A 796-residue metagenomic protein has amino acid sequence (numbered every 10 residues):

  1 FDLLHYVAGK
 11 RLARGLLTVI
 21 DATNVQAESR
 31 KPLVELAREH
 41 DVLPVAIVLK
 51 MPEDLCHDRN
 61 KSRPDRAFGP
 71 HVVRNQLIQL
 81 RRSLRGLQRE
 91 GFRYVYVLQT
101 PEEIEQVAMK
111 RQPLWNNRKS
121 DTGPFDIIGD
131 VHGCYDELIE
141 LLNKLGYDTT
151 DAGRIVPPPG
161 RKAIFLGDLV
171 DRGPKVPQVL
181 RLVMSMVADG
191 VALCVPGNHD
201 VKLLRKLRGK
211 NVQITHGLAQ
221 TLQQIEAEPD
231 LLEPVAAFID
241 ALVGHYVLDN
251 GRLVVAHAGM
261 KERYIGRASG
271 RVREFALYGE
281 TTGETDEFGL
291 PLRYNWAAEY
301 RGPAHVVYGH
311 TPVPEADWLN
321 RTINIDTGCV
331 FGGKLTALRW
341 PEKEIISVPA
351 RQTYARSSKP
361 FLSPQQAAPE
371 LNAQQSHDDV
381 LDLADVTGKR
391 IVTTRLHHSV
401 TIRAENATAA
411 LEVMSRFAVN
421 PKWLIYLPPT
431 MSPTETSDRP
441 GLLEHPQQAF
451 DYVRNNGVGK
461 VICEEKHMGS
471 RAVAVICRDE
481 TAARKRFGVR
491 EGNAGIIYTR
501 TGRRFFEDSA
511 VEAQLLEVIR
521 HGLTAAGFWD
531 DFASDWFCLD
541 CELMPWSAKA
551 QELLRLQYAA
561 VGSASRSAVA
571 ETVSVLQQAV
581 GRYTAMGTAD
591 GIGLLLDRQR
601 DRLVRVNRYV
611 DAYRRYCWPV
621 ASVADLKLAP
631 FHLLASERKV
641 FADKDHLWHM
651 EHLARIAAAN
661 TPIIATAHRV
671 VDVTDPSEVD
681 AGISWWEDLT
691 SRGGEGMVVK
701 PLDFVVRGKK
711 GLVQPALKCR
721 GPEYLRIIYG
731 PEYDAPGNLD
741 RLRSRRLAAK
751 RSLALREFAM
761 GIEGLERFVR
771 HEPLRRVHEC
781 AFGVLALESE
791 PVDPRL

Functional and structural regions predicted by a protein language model:
F1-V45, R172: Conserved nucleotide-sensing/catalytic segment adjacent to the nucleotide-binding pocket in NTP-handling enzymes
M51-R111: Conserved GTP-binding G-domain of TRAFAC-class P-loop NTPases and closely related GTPase folds
V72, P158-G160, R172-L248, R252-V255 (+3 more regions): Active-site neighborhood of divalent metal-dependent phosphoester bond hydrolases
E105-L180: N-terminal active-site segment of His-dependent metallophosphoesterases
C134-D136, D171-P174, D200-L204, E262-R263 (+2 more regions): Active-site environment of divalent metal-dependent phosphoester hydrolases
G279-A373: Acidic, His/Gly-rich catalytic cores of divalent-metal-dependent hydrolytic chemistry
A367-W529, E542-S547, V561, E571 (+4 more regions): Active-site-proximal "nucleotidyltransferase
L443-T499, G591-L796: Nucleic-acid 5′ end/cap handling module spanning
